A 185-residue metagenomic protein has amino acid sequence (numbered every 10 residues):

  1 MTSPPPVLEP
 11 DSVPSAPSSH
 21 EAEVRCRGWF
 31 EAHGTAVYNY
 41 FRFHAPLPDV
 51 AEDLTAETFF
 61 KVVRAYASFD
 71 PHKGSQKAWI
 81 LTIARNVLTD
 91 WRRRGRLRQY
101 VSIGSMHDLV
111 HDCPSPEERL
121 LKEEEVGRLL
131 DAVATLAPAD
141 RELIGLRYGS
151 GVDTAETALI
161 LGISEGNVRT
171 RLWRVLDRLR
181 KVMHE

Functional and structural regions predicted by a protein language model:
T2-S12, R98-K122, D153: Internal acidic/polar
P14-N39: A short, charge-rich alpha-helical start-of-domain segment used by transcription regulators
S18-H20, P46, E57-K73, R94-R96: Sigma70-family region 2
H20, V24, H107-A134: Acidic, proline/glycine-rich intrinsically disordered inter-domain spacer in sigma factors
D53-F60, G74-N86: Structural recognition of an alpha-helix C-terminal capping motif at a helix-to-coil junction
R64, S68, T82-I103, K122 (+1 more regions): Arg/Lys-rich amphipathic alpha helix in sigma70-family domain 2
A67-T82, E165, T170: Short, aromatic/basic-enriched loop-to-helix "N-cap" motif that marks the start of an alpha-helix at regulatory
D131-E142, L146-N167, R178-K181: Helix-turn-helix DNA-binding module
